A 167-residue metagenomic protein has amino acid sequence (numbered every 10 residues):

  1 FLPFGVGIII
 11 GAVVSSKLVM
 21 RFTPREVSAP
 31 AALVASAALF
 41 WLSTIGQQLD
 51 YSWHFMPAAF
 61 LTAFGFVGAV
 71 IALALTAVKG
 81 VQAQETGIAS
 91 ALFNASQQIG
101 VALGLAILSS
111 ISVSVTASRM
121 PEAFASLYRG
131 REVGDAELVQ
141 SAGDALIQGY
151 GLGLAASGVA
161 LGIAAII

Functional and structural regions predicted by a protein language model:
F1-R119, Y150-G158, A164: 12-transmembrane solute porter fold
S114-V159: A membrane-interface helix-boundary motif in multi-pass transporters
